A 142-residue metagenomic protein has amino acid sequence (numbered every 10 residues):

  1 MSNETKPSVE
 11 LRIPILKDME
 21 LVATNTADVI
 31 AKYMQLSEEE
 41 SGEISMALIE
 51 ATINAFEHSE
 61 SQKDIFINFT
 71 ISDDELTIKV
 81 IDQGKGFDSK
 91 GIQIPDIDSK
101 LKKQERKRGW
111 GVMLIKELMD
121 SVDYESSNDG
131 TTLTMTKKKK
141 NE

Functional and structural regions predicted by a protein language model:
M1-M46: Bergerat-fold GHKL ATPase/HATPase_c domain
M1-R12, K100, K116-E142: Flexible, glycine-/charge-rich segments associated with ATP-binding catalytic modules
E38-K63: Conserved ATP-binding N-box helix of the HATPase_c
K63-T70: A conserved short beta-strand within the histidine kinase catalytic ATPase domain
I71-I78: Short beta-strand-loop-beta element adjacent to the nucleotide/active-site pocket used for signaling
D74, Q83-K85, K140-E142: Short coil/turn motifs at secondary-structure junctions
I78-K107: Glycine-rich/acidic phosphate-handling loop/turn and adjacent ATP-lid/helix of nucleotide-binding kinase/ATPase domains
Q104-M119: Glycine-rich phosphate-binding loop
